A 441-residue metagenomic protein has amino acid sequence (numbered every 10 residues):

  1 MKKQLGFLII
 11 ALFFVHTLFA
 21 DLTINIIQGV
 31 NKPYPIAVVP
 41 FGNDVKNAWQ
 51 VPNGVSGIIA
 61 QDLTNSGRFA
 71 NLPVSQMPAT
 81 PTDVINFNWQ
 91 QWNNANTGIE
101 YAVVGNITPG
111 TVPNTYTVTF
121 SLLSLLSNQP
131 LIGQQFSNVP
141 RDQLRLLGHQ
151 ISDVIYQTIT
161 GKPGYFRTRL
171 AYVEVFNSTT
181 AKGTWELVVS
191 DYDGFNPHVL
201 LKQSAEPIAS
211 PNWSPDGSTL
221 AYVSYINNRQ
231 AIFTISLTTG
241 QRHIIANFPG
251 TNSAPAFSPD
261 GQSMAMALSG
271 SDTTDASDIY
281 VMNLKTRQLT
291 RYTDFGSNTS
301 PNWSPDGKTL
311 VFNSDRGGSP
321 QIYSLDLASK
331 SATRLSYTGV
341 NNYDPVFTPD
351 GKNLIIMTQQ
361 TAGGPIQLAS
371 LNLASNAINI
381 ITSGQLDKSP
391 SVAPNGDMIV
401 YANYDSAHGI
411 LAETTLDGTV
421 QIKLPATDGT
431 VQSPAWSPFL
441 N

Functional and structural regions predicted by a protein language model:
L22-T23, V84-V154: Amphipathic beta-strand/beta-sheet edge segments enriched in Tyr/Trp
I27-Q90, N106: Short beta-strand->alpha-helix linker/helix-N-cap micro-motif that forms a surface specificity/interaction loop
L126, D191-F195, S236-G240, N283-R287 (+3 more regions): Short loop/turn segments that connect beta-strands within beta-propeller blades
P163, V175-E186, Q203-A205, V223-I232 (+10 more regions): A flexible loop/linker signature enriched in serine peptidases of the S9 family
G164-F166, P215-D216, P259-D260, P305-D306 (+3 more regions): Residue-level detector of Asp-centered blade-edge/turn motifs that repeat once per structural unit in beta-propeller
L170, G217-L220, G261-M264, G307-V311 (+2 more regions): Hydrophobic beta-strand positions that form the internal "hydrophobic ladder" of WD40/Gbeta-like beta-propeller blades
A412-N441: Blade-level signature of beta-propeller repeat domains, shared across WD40, Kelch, NHL, RCC1 and BNR/Asp-box propellers
